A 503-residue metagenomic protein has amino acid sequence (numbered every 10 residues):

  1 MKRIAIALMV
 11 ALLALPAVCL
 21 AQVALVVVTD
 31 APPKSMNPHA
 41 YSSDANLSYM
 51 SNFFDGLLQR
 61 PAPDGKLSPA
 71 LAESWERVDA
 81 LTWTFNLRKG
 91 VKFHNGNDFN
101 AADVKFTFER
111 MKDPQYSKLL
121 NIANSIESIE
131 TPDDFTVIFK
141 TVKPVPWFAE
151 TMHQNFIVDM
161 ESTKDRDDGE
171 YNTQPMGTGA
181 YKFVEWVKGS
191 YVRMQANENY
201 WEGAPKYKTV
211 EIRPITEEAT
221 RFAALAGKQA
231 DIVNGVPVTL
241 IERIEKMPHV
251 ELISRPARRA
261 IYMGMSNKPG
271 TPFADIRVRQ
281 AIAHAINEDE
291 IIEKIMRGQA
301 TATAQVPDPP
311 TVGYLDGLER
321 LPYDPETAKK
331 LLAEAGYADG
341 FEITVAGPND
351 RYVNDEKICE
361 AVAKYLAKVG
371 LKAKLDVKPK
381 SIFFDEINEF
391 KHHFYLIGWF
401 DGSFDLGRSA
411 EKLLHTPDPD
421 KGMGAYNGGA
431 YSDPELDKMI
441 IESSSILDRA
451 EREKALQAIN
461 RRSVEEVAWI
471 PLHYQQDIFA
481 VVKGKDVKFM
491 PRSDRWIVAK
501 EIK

Functional and structural regions predicted by a protein language model:
A5, E76, L120-S162: Surface-exposed binding/hinge segments that line and control ligand-binding clefts or catalytic entry sites
V23-V26, A45, V187, I261 (+3 more regions): Detector for C-terminal structural segments
V28-D79, E109, M176-T178: N-terminal lobe/hinge region of extracytoplasmic solute-binding protein
A31-L47, L71, N97, L119 (+7 more regions): A structural "hinge/loop" feature
P61-K66, H153-P205, T209, E326 (+1 more regions): Gly/Pro-rich hinge or "lid" segments in bacterial periplasmic/extracellular proteins
E73-Y116, P132, I138, R221-A224 (+1 more regions): Aromatic- and charge-enriched surface segment that lines or borders ligand/interaction sites
N197-R243, K372: Ligand-site clamp/hinge motif
P269, A302-E334, Y352-K357: Structural transition elements
